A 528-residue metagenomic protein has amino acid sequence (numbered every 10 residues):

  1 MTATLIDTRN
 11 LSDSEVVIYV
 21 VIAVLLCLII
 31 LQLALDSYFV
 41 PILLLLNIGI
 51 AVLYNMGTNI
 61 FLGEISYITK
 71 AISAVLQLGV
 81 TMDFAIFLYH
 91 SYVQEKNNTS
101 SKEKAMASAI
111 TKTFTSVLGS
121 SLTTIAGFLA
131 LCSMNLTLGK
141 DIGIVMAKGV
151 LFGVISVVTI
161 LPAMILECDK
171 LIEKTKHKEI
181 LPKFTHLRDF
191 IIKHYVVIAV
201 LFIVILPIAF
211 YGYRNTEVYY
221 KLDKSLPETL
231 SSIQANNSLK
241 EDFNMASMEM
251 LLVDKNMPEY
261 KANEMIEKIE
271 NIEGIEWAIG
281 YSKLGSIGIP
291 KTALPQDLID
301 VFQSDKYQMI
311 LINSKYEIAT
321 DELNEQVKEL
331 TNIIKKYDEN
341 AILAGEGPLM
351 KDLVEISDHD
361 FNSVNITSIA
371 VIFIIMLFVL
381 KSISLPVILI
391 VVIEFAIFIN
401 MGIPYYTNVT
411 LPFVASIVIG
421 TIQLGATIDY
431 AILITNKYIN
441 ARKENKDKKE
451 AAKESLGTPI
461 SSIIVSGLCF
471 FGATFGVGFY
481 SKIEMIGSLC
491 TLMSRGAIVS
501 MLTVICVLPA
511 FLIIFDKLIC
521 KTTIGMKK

Functional and structural regions predicted by a protein language model:
M1-T2, E217-L385, V391-Y406, T410: Structured non-transmembrane domains adjacent to transmembrane bundles in polytopic membrane proteins
M1-Y220, K335-K528: Membrane-embedded transmembrane helical bundles of large multi-pass transporters/channels
